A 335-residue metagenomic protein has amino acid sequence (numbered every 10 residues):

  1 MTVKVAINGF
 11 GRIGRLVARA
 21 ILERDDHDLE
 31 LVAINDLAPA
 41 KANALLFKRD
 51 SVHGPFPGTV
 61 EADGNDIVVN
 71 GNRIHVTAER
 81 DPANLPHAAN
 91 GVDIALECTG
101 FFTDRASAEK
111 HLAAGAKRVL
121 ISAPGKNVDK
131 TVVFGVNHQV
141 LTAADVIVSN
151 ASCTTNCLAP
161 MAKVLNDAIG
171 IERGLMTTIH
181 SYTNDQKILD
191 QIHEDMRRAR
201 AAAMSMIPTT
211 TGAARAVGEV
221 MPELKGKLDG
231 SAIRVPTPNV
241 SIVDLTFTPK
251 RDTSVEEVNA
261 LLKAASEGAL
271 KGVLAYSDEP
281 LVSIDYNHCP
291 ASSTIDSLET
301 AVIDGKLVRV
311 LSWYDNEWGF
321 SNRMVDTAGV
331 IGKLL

Functional and structural regions predicted by a protein language model:
M1-A199, V302, M324-D326, L334-L335: N-terminal Rossmann-like NAD(P) cofactor-binding subdomain of oxidoreductases, focused on the glycine-rich
T2, G230, I242, T246-L335: C-terminal active-site/capping subdomain that shapes the small-molecule cofactor and substrate pocket of enzyme
F10, G14, D104, A151-T154 (+10 more regions): Generic structural signal for well-ordered, non-membrane alpha-helical segments in soluble metabolic enzymes
G14, A18, E109, A159-N166 (+7 more regions): Predominant activation on well-ordered alpha-helical scaffold segments within soluble catalytic domains
L37-P39, G125-K126, S152-T154, T178-D185 (+4 more regions): Glycine-rich beta-alpha junction loops
T99, I169, M221-P222, P249 (+1 more regions): A broad structural signal for alpha-helix termini and local helix breaks/kinks
A144-D145, A201-A203, V240-D244, L307-R309: Short, solvent-exposed beta-strand edge segments and adjacent coil->beta transition regions
D167, I171-P238: Acidic, glycine-rich segments within the central catalytic cores of soluble metabolic enzymes that bind/position
